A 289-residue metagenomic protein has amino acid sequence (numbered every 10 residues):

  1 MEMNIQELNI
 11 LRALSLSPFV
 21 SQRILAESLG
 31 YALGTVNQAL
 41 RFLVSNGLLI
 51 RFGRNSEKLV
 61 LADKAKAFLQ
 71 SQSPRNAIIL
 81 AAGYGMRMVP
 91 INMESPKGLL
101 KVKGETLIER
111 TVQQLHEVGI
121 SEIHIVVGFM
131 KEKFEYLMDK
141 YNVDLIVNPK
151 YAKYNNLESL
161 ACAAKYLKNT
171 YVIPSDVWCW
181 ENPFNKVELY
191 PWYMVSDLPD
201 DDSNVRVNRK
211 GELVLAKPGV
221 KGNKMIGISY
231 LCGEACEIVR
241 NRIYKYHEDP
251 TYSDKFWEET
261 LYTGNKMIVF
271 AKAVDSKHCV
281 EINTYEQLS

Functional and structural regions predicted by a protein language model:
E2-S28: Short amphipathic alpha-helical interface segments
M3-Q6, S21, R54-S71: Short, cationic-aromatic polyanion-contact patches
G34: Key DNA-contact positions within bacterial/archaeal DNA-binding proteins
V44-R54: A short, conserved structural fragment
L61-M93: N-terminal nucleotide-binding beta1-loop-alpha1 segment
F134-N204: Conserved beta-loop-beta/alpha segment of the NTase-like Rossmann-fold superfamily that binds/positions NTPs
W180-Y252: Conserved core of the sugar-phosphate nucleotidyltransferase
